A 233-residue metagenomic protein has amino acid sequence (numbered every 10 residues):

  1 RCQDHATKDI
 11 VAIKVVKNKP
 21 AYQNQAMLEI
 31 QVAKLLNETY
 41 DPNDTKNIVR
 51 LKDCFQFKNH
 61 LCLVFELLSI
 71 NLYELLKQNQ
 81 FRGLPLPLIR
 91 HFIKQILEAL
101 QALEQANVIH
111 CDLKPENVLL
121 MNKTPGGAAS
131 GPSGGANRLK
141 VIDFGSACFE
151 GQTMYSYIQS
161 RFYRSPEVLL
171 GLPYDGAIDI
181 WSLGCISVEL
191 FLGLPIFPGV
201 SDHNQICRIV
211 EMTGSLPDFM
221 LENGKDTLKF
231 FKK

Functional and structural regions predicted by a protein language model:
I10, V15-D44: Conserved N-lobe beta3->alphaC-helix segment of eukaryotic protein kinase catalytic domains
K46, K58-C62, L67-P125, G135-A136: Conserved alphaE helix
D53-C54: A short, aromatic-enriched beta-strand patch in the conserved N-lobe beta-sheet of the protein kinase catalytic domain
Y155-V168: Conserved activation segment of eukaryotic-like protein kinases, specifically the C-terminal portion of the activation
D179: Conserved catalytic-loop aspartate of Hanks-type protein kinases
L216-K233: C-terminal lobe substrate-recognition/regulatory segment of protein kinase catalytic domains
